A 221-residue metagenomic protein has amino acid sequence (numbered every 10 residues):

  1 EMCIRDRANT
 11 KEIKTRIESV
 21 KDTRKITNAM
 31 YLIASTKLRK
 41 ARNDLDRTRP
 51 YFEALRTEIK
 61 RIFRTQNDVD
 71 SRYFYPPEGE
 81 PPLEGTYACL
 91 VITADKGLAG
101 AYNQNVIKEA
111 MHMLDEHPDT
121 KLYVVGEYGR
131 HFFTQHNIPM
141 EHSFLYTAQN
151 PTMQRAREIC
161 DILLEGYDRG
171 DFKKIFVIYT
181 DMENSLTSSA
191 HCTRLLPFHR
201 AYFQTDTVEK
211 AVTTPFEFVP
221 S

Functional and structural regions predicted by a protein language model:
R5-S221: C-terminal beta-strand-loop-alpha-helix "lid" module of Rossmann-like NAD(P)-dependent dehydrogenases
